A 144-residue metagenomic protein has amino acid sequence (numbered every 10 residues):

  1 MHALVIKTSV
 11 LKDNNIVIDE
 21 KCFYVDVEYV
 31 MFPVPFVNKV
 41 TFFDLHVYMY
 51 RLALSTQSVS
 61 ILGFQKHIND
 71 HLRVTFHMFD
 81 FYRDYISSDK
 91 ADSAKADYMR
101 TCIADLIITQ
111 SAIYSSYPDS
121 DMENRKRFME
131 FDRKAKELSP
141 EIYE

Functional and structural regions predicted by a protein language model:
M1-F64, H71: Conserved nucleotide-sugar donor-binding catalytic segment
T8, I68-F79, A104: Hydrophobic faces of stable alpha-helices that mediate helix-helix packing
L54, Y82-D89, Q110-D121: Secondary-structure edge/capping motif, primarily at the C-terminal ends of alpha-helices and the immediately following
L72-K95, E141-I142: C-terminal, non-catalytic tails of nucleotide-sugar-dependent glycosyltransferases
D92-T101, R125-M129: Short, charged, amphipathic alpha-helical segments
D97-I113: Amphipathic alpha-helical repeat scaffolds of TPR domains
S115-E144: Membrane-interface aromatic/basic loop that binds lipid-linked glycans or pyrophosphate carriers, typified by
